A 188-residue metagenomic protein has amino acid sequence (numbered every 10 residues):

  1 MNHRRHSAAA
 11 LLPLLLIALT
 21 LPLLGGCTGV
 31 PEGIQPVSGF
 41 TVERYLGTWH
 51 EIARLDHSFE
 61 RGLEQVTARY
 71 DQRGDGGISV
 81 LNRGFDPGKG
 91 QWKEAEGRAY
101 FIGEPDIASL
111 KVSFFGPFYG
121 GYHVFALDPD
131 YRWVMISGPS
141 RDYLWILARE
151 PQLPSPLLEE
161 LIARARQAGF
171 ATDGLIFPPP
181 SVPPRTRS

Functional and structural regions predicted by a protein language model:
N2, L21-S188: A beta-rich soluble binding module of mature secreted/lumenal proteins
N2-L14: Bacterial N-terminal signal peptides that target proteins for export
L12-L23: Bacterial N-terminal signal peptides
